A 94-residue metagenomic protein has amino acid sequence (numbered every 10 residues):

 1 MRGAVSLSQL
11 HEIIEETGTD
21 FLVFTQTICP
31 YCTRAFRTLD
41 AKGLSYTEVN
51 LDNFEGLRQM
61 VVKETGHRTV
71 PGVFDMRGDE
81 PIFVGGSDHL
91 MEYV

Functional and structural regions predicted by a protein language model:
M1-V5, D52-E55: Conserved phosphate-coordination/catalytic loops
G3-T47: Local sequence-structure signature of Cys/Sec-based thiol-disulfide redox active-site neighborhoods
P30, D52, M91: Nucleotide phosphate-binding site architecture
P30-T33, G56, G85: Residues that form or flank phosphate/diphosphate-binding pockets in enzymes that use nucleotide phosphates
T33, R37, Q59, M91-E92: Alpha-helical elements of the RecA-like P-loop NTPase motor core of helicases
V49-T69, F74, D79: Thioredoxin-like thiol-disulfide oxidoreductase module
D75-V94: Non-catalytic, surface beta->alpha helical segment in thiol-disulfide oxidoreductase systems
